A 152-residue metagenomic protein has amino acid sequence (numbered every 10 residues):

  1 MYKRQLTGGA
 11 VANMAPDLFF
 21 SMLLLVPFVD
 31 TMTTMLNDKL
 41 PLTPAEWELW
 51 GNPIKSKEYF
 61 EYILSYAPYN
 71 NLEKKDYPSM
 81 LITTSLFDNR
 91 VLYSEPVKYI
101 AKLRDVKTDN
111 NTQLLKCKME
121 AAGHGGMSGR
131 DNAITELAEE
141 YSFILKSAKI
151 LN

Functional and structural regions predicted by a protein language model:
K3-N152: Active-site-proximal cap/loop segments of hydrolase catalytic domains
